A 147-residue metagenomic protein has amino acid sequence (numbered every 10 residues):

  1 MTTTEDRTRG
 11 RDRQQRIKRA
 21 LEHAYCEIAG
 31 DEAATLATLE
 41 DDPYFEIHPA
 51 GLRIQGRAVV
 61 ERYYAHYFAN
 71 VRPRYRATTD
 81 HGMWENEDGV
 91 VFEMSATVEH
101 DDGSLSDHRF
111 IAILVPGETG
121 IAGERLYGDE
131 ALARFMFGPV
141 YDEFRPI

Functional and structural regions predicted by a protein language model:
T2-Q15, F68-I147: A beta-strand edge to alpha-helix "cap/lid" segment located at domain peripheries
R7, C26, A50-G51: Short N-terminal micro-motifs specific to bacterial/archaeal maturation and metal-cluster initiation sites
R11-G30: Short, aromatic-enriched amphipathic alpha-helices that serve as compact interaction elements
Q14, E32-N86: A solvent-exposed, acidic/Ser-Thr-rich amphipathic alpha-helical stretch
H23, T35-L36, P43, G56 (+4 more regions): Hydrophobic pocket/interface hotspot
